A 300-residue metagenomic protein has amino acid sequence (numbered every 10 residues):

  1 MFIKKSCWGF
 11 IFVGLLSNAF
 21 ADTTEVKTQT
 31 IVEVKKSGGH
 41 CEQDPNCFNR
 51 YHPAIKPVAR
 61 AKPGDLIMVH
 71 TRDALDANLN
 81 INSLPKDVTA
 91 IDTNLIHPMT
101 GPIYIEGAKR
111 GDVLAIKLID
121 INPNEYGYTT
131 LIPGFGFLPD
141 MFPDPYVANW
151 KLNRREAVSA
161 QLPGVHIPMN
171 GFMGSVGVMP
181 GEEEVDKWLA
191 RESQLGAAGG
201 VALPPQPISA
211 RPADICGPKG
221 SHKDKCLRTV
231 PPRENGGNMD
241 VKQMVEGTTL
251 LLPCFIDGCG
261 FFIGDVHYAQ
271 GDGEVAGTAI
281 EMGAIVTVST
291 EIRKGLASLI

Functional and structural regions predicted by a protein language model:
W8-N18: Bacterial N-terminal signal peptides
V26-I91: N-terminal, Lys/Arg-enriched amphipathic/low-complexity engagement segments that precede the first folded domain
E42-H52, D92-T100, L227-N235: Short, structured beta-strand/loop micro-motifs enriched in basic residues and often containing a Trp
V69, V113-I116, L252: A generic structural signal for residues embedded in beta-strands
A74-P85, I121-L131, G258-A269: Short, Lys/Arg- and Gly-enriched loop/turn segments at beta-strand edges
D120-V245: Intrinsically disordered, low-complexity linker/loop segments enriched in Gly/Pro and charged/polar residues
A202-I300: Conserved mixed alpha/beta catalytic, RNA-binding, or beta-rich assembly cores of soluble enzyme, regulatory
